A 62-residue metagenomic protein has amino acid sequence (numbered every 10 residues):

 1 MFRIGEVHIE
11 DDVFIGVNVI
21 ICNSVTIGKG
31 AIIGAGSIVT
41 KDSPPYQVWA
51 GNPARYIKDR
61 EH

Functional and structural regions predicted by a protein language model:
M1-A50, R55-Y56: Structural signal for interior beta-strand "rungs" in well-ordered beta-sheet cores of soluble enzyme domains
